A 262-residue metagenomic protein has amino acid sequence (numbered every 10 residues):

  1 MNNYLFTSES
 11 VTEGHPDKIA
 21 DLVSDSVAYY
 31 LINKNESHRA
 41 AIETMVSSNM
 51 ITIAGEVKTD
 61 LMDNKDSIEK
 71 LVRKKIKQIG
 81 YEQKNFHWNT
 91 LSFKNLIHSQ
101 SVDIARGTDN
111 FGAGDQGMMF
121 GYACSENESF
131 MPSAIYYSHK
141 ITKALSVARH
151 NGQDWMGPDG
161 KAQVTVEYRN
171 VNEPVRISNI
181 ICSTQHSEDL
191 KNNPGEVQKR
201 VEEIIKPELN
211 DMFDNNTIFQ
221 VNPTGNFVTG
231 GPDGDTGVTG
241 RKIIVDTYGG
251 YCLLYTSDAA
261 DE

Functional and structural regions predicted by a protein language model:
M1-R39: N-terminal, positively charged regions that mediate nucleic acid binding
N2, S47-N49, C124-S125, S187 (+1 more regions): Short connector loops/turns at beta-strand edges and beta->alpha or beta->beta junctions
L5-T12, M50-K58, M119, A123 (+2 more regions): Short glycine-rich or small-residue beta-strand-to-loop segments that form or flank ligand, phosphate, metal/Fe-S
T7, K77-E82, F86-T229: Glycine-rich, mobile lid/loop segments that gate access to catalytic sites or pores
A40-T44, M50-G107: Glycine-rich, N-terminal phosphate-binding loop and its surrounding beta-alpha-beta segment
M62-D63, G225-I243: Short glycine/threonine-rich loop-to-helix capping motif typified by GTGT followed within a few residues by an Asp-Pro
Y255-E262: Conserved small/polar residues in nucleotide/adenosyl-binding loops
